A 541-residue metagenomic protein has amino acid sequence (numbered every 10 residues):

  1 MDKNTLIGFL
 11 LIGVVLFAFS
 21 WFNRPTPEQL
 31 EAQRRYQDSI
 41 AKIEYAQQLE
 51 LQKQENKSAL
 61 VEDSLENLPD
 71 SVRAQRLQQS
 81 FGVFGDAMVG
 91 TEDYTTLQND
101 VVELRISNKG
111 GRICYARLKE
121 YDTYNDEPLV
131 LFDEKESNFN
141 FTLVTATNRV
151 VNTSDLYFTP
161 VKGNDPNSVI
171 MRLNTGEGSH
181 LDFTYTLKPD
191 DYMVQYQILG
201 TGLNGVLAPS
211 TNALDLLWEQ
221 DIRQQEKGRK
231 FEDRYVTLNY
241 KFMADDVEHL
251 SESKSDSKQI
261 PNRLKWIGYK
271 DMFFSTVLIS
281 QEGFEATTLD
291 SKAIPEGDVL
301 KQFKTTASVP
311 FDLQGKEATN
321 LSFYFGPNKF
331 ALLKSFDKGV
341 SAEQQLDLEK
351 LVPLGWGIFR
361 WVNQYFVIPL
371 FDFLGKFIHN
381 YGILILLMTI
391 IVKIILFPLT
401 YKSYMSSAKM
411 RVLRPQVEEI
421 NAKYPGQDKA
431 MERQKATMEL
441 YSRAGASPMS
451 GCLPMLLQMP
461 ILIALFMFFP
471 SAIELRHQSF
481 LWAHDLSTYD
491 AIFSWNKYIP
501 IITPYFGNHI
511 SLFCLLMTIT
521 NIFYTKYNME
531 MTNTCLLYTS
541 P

Functional and structural regions predicted by a protein language model:
M1-Q33, Q37, T186, G205-L216: Internal alpha-helical transmembrane segments
L11, L387, I391, I395 (+3 more regions): Lipid-exposed faces of alpha-helical membrane segments in multi-pass integral membrane proteins
R24-Y124: Juxtamembrane extramembrane loops of integral membrane proteins
S71, Q78, A87-D347: Soluble non-transmembrane domains of integral membrane proteins
G326-N380, Q478-H509: Interfacial loop/helix-cap signal at membrane boundaries in integral membrane proteins
G357-A408, L453-L457, I461, F466: Core alpha-helical transmembrane segments of integral membrane proteins
L462-T532: Long, His/Glu/Asp-enriched segments that create or flank divalent metal/ion-associated functional microenvironments
Y538-P541: Conserved small/polar residues in nucleotide/adenosyl-binding loops
